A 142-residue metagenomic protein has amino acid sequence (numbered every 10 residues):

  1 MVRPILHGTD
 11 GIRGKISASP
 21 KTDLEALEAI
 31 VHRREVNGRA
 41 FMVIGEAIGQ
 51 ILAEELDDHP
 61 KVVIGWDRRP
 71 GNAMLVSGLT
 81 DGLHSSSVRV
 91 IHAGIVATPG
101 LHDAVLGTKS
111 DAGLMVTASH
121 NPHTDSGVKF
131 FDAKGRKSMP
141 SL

Functional and structural regions predicted by a protein language model:
M1-L79, S85-S86: An N-terminal, well-structured beta->alpha segment
E55-K137: Ferredoxin-reductase
P140-L142: Short, intrinsically disordered, charge-balanced linker/junction segments flanking boundaries in proteins
